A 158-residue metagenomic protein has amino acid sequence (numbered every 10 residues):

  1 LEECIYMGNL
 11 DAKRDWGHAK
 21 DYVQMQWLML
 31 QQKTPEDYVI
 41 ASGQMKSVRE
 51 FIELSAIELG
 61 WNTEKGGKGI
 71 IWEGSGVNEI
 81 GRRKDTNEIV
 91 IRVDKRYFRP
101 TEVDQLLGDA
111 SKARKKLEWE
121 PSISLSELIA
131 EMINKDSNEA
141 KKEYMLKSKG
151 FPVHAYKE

Functional and structural regions predicted by a protein language model:
L1-E158: C-terminal substrate-binding subdomain of Rossmann-fold SDR/epimerase-dehydratase oxidoreductases
